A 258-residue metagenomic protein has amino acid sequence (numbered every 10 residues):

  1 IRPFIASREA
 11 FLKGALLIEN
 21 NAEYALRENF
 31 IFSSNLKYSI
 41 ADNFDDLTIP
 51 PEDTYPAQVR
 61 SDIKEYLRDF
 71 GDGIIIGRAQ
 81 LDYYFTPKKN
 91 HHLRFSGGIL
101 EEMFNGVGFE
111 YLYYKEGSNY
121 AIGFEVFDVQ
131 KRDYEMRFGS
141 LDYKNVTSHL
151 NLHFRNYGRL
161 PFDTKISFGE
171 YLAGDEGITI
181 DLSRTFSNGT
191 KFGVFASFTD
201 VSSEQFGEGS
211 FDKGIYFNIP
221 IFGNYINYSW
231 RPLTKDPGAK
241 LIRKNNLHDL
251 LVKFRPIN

Functional and structural regions predicted by a protein language model:
I1-L81, F85, F138-N145: Outer-membrane beta-barrel initiation region
I1-S7, F32-S34, K64-L67, K89-L100 (+4 more regions): Transmembrane beta-strand segments that form the barrel wall of outer-membrane beta-barrel proteins
A6-G14, E28, I40-D45, G71-G77 (+6 more regions): Solvent-exposed loop/turn segments connecting transmembrane beta-strands in outer-membrane beta-barrel proteins
L16-L26, E52-A57, R78-P87, G106-V126 (+3 more regions): Feature captures outer-membrane beta-barrel proteins of Gram-negative bacteria and organelles
T54-V59, Y157, P161-T179, T185-N258: Flexible, glycine-rich linker and terminal segments associated with outer-membrane beta-barrel/transport systems
D133-R137, T147-H149: Outer-membrane beta-barrel translocator/pore domains, especially the C-terminal barrels of Gram-negative outer-membrane
